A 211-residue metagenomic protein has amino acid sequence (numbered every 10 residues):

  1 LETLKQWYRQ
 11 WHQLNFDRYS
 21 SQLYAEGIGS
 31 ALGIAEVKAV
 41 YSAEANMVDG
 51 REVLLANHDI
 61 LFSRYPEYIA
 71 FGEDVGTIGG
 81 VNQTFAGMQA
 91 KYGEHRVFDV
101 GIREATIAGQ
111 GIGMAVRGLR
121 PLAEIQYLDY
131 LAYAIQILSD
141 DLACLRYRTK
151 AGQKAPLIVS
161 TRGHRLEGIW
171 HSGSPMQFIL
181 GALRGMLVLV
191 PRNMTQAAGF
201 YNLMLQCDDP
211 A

Functional and structural regions predicted by a protein language model:
L1-P210: Thiamine diphosphate
